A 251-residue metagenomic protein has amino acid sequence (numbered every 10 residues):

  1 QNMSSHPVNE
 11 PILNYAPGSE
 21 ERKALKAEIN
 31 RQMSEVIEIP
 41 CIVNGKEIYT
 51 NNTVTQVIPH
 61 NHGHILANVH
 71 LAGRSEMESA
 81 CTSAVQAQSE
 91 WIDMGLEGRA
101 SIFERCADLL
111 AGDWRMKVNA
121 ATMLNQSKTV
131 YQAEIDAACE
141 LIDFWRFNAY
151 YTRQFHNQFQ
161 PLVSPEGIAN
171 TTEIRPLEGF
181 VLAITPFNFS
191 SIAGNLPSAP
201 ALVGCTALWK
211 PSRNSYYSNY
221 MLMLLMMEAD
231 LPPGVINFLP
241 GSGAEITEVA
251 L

Functional and structural regions predicted by a protein language model:
Q1-A27, V130-E134, C139-Q158, T171-T172: C-terminal segments
Q1-L66: Hydrophobic face of amphipathic alpha-helices that form TPR/SEL1-like repeat modules and related alpha-solenoid
Y15, I29-Q32, A84, T122 (+2 more regions): A generic structural signal for nonpolar/aromatic side chains embedded in well-ordered alpha-helices
S19, R105, M221-L224: Alpha-helical scaffolding segments of alpha/beta enzyme cores, especially the outer helices of TIM-barrel or partial
E20, A72-S75, S79, D113 (+6 more regions): Conserved active-site and cofactor/substrate-binding residues in soluble primary-metabolism enzymes
N51, T55-V57, G63-H156: Glycine-rich loop-to-alpha-helix module at the N-terminal edge of alpha/beta enzyme cores
M123, T152-L251: Rossmann-like NAD(P) dinucleotide-binding subdomain of oxidoreductase/dehydrogenase enzymes
